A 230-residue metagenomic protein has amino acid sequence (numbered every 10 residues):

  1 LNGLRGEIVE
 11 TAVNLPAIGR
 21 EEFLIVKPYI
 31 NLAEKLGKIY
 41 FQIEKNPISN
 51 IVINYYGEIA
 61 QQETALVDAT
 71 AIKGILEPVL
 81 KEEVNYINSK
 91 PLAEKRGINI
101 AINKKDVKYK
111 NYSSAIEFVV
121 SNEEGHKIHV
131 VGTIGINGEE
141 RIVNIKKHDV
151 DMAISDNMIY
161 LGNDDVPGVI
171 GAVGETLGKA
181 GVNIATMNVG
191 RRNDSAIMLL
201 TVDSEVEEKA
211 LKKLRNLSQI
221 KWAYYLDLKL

Functional and structural regions predicted by a protein language model:
L1-L230: NAD(P)-dependent dehydrogenase/reductase Rossmann-like domain
